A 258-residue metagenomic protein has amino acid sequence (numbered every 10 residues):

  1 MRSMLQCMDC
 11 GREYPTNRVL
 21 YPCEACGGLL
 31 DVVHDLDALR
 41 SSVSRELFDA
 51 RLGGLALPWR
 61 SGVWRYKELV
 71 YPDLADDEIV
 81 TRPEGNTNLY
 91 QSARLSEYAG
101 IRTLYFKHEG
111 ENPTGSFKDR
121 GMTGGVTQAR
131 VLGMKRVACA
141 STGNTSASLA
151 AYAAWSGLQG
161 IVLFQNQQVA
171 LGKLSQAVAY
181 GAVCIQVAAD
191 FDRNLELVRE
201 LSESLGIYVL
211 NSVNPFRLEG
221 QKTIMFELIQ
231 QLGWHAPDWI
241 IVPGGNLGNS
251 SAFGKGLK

Functional and structural regions predicted by a protein language model:
M1-K258: PLP-dependent amino-acid enzyme catalytic core
